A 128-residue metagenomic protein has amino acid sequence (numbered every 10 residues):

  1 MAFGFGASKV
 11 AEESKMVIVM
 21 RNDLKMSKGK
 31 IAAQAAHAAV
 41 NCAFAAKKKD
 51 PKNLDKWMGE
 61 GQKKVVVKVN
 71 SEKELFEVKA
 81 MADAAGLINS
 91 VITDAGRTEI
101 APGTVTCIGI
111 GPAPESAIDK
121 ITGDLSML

Functional and structural regions predicted by a protein language model:
A2, G6-A7: Acidic, glycine/proline-rich low-complexity segments that act as flexible tails and inter-domain linkers
K9, A32-Q34, K47-K48, D55 (+3 more regions): Generic preference for flexible, low-structure residues
A11-K49: Glycine- and Gly-Pro-enriched alpha-helical subdomains that act as flexible, kink-prone "lid/hinge" or packing modules
V17-V19, M58-N70, D83-L128: Short basic, glycine-rich beta-strand/loop surfaces that mediate nucleic-acid
K28, A32-A36, S71, L75 (+2 more regions): Generic structural signal for well-ordered, non-membrane alpha-helical segments in soluble metabolic enzymes
A36, N41-K73, A84: Compact, glycine-rich, soluble single-domain proteins
V78: Aromatic/hydrophobic pocket-lining residues that form π-stacking "cages" and hydrophobic walls in ligand
